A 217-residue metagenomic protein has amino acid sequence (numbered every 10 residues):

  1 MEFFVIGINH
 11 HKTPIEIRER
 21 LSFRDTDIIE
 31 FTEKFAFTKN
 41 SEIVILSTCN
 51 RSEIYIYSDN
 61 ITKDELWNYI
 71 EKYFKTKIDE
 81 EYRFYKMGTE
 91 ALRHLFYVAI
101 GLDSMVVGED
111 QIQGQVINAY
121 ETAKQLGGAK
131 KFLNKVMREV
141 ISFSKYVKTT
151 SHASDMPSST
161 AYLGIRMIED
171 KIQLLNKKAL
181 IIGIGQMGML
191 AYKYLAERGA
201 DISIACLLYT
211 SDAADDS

Functional and structural regions predicted by a protein language model:
M1-S104: A glycine-rich (often HGG/GG-containing) alpha/beta subdomain
E33, N68, G114-I117, R138 (+5 more regions): Solvent-exposed alpha-helical segments within well-ordered globular domains of core cellular machineries
T62, I112, M187: Short phosphate-engaging motifs
I78-K171: Glycine/serine-rich phosphate-binding loop and adjoining beta1-alpha1 elements at the start of nucleotide-handling
A161, I168-K171, N176-A196, I204-C206: Glycine-rich adenosine-cofactor-binding loop
A200: Short phosphate-binding/catalytic loops that engage adenosine nucleotides
Y209-S217: Single conserved hydrophobic/aromatic residue that forms the stacking wall/gate of nucleotide- or nucleobase-binding
